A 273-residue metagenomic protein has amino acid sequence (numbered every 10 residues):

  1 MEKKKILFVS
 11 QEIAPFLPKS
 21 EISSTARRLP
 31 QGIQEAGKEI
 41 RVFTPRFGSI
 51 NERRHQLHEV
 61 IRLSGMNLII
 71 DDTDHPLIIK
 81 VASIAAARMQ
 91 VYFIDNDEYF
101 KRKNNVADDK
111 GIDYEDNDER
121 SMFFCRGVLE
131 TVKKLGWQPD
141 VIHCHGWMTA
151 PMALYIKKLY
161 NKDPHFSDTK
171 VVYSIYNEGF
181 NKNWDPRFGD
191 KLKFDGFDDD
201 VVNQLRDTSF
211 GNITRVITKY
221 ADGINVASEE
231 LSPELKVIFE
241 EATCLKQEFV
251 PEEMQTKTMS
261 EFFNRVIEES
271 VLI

Functional and structural regions predicted by a protein language model:
M1-I273: Catalytic cores of nucleotide-sugar-dependent glycosyltransferases that transfer UDP/GDP/TDP-activated
